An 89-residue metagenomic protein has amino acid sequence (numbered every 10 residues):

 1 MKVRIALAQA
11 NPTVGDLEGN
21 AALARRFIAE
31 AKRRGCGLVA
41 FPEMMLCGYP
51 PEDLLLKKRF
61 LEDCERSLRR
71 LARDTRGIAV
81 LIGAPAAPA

Functional and structural regions predicted by a protein language model:
M1-A89: Hydrophobic structural segments
